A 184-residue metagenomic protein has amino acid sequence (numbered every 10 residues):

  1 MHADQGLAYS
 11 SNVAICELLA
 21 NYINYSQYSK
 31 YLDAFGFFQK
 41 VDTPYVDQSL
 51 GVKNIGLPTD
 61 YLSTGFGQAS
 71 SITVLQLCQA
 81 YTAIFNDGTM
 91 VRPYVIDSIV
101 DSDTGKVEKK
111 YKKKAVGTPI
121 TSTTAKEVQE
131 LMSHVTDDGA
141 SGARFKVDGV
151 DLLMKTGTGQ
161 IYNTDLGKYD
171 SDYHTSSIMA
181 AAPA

Functional and structural regions predicted by a protein language model:
M1-A184: Beta-lactam-recognizing serine transpeptidase/beta-lactamase-like catalytic domain environment
